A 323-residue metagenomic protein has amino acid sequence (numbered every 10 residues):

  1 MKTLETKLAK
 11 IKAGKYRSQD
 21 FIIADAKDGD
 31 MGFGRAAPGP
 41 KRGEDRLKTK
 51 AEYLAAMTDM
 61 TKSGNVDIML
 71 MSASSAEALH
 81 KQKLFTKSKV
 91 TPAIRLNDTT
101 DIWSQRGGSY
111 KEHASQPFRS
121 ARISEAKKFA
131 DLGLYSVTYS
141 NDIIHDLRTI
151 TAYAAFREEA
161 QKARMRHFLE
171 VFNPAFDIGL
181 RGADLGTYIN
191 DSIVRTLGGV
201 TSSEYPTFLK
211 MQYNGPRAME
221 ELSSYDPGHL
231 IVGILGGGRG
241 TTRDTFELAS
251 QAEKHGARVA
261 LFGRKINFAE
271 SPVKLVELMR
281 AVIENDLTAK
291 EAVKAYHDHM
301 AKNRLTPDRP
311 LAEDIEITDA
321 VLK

Functional and structural regions predicted by a protein language model:
M1-N141, A289, V293, H297-A301 (+2 more regions): Alpha/beta catalytic barrel-like cores
K27-G29, S72-E77, L96-T100, Y139-N141 (+4 more regions): Active-site-proximal loop/turn and secondary-structure-junction residues that shape catalytic pockets, frequently
I68-S74, R95, S136-T149, R166-F168 (+1 more regions): Catalytic beta/alpha-barrel core
S74-F85, K89, W103-S104, I143-E159 (+3 more regions): Active-site-adjacent beta->alpha loops and helix N-cap segments on the catalytic face of soluble alpha/beta enzymes
S88-I94, A163-H167, P206, D226-T241: Short beta-strand/loop segments at the ligand-binding rim of alpha/beta enzyme cores
E170, G263, M279: Conserved, mostly hydrophobic/aromatic
R239, H255-P272: Glycine-rich phosphate-binding active-site loops on the catalytic face of alpha/beta enzymes
E253, N267-A320: C-terminal helical cap(s) of enzyme catalytic domains, especially alpha/beta-barrels
